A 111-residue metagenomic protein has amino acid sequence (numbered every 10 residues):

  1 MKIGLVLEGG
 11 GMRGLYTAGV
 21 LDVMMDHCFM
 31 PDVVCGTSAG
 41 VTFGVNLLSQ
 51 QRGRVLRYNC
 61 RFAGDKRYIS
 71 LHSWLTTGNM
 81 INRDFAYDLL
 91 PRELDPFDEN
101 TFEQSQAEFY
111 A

Functional and structural regions predicted by a protein language model:
K2-L5, G11-L94: Patatin-like phospholipase
C60-G64, Q106-A111: Mobile beta-alpha loop/short-helix "lid" or hinge segments that flank ligand
L94-E108: A short alpha-helix-loop-beta-strand transition element characteristic of N-terminal alpha/beta dinucleotide-binding
